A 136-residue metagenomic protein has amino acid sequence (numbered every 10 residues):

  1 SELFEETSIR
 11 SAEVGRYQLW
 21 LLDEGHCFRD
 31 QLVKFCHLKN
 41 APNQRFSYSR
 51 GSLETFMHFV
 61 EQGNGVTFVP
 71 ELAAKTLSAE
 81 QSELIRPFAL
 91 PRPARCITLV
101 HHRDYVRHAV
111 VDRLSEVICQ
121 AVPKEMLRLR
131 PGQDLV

Functional and structural regions predicted by a protein language model:
L3-F4, Q18-K39, R107-E116, V122-Q133: Secondary-structure junction motif
F4-I9, E13, E54-D104: Beta-alpha-beta core module
Q18-W20, S47, T98-V100: Short aromatic/hydrophobic contact patches that present stacked aromatics for nucleic-acid/ligand binding
L21-L22, P42-S52: Short beta-strand-to-loop elements that line the ligand-binding cleft of bilobed periplasmic-binding protein-like
F28, R50, A73-A74: Conserved beta-strand edge residues that scaffold enzyme active sites
